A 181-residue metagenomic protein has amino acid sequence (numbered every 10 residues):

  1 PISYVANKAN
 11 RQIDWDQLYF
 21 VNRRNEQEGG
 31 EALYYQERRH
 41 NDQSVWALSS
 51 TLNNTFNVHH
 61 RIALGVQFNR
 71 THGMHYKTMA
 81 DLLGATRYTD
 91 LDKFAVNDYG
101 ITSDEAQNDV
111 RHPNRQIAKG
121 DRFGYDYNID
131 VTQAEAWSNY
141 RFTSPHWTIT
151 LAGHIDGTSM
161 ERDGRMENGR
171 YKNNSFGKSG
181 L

Functional and structural regions predicted by a protein language model:
P1-H72: Outer-membrane beta-barrel domain signature, strongest for Gram-negative TonB-dependent receptors and also present
Y35, R61-L181: Signature of Gram-negative outer-membrane beta-barrel scaffolds
